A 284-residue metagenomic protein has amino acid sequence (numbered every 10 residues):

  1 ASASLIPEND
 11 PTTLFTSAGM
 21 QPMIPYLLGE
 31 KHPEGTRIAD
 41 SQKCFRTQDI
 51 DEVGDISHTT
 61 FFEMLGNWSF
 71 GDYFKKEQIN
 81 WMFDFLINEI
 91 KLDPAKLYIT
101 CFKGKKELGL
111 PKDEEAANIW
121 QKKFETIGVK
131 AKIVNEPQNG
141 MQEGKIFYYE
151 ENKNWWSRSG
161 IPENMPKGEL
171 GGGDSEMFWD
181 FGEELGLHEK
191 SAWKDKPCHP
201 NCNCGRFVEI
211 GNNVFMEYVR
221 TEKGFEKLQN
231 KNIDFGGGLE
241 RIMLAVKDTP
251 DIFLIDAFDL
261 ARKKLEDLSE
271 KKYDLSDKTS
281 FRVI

Functional and structural regions predicted by a protein language model:
A1-I284: Structured aminoacyl-transfer and RNA-binding surfaces used for tRNA recognition/handling in the translation apparatus
